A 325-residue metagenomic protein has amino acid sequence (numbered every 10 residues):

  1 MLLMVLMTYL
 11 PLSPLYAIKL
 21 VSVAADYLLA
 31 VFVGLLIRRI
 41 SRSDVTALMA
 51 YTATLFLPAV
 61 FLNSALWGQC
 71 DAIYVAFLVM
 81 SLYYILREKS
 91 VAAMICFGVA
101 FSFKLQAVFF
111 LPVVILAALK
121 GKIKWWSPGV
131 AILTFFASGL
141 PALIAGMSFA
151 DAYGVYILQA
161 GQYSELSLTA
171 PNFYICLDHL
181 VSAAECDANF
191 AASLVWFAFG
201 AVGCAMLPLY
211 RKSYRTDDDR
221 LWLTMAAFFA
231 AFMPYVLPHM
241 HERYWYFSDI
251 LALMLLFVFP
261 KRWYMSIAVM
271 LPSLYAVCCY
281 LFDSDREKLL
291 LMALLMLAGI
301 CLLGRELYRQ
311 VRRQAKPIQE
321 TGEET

Functional and structural regions predicted by a protein language model:
L2, P11-V31, C186-G200: Loop-to-helix entry region of an early transmembrane alpha helix in multi-pass inner-membrane enzymes
A17-S41, M80, A201-K212: Transmembrane-helix motifs of polytopic, lipid-linked glycan transferases
F32, I73-S90, L251-A252: Specific aromatic-rich, kink-prone transmembrane helix
R39, T134, S148, Q159-V236: Aromatic/glycine/proline-enriched transmembrane-helix motif characteristic of membrane-embedded glycan-assembly enzymes
A50-A59, F97, F101: Short helix- or helix-capping micro-motifs that position conserved polar/aromatic residues at function-defining sites
L62, L78-Y84, V91-L116, A137 (+1 more regions): Membrane-interface alpha helices of multi-pass inner-membrane proteins
F109-L133, L143-G146, F247: Perimembrane helix-loop-helix junctions
Y156-L166, A226, F259-T325: Transmembrane helical bundles and short interhelical boundary loops of multi-pass, membrane-embedded
